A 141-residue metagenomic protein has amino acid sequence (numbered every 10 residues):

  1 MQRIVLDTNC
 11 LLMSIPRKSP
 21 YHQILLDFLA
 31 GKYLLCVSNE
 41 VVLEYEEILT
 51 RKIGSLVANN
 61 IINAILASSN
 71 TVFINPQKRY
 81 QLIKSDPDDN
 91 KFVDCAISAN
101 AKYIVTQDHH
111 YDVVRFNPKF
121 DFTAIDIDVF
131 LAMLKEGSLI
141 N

Functional and structural regions predicted by a protein language model:
M1-R3: Extreme N-terminal starter segment of soluble prokaryotic enzymes
L6, P16, H22-T50: PIN/NYN-family metal-dependent endoribonuclease catalytic core
D7-T8, V37-S38, Q107, D126: A secondary-structure boundary/capping signal
L11, V41, H110-Y111: Alpha-helix capping/helix-boundary segments
N39-L66, D126, M133-N141: Extended, non-globular alpha-helical segments
T71-I104, H109, V113-R115: Active-site neighborhoods of divalent-metal-dependent phosphate/nucleic-acid chemistry enzymes
N90, H109-N141: Acidic, PIN/NYN-like endoribonuclease modules and their adjacent C-terminal/linker elements
